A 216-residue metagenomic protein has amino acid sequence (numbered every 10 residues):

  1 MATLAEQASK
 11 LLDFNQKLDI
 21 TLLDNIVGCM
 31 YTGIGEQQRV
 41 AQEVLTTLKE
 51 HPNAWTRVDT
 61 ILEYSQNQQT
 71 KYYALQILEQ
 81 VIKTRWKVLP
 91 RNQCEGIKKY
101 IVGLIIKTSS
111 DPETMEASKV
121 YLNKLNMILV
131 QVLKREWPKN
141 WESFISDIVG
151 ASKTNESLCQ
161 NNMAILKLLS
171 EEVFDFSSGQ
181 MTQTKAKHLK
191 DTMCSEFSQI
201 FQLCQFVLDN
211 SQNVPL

Functional and structural regions predicted by a protein language model:
M1-L216: Karyopherin-beta/Importin-beta family HEAT-repeat alpha-solenoid scaffold
